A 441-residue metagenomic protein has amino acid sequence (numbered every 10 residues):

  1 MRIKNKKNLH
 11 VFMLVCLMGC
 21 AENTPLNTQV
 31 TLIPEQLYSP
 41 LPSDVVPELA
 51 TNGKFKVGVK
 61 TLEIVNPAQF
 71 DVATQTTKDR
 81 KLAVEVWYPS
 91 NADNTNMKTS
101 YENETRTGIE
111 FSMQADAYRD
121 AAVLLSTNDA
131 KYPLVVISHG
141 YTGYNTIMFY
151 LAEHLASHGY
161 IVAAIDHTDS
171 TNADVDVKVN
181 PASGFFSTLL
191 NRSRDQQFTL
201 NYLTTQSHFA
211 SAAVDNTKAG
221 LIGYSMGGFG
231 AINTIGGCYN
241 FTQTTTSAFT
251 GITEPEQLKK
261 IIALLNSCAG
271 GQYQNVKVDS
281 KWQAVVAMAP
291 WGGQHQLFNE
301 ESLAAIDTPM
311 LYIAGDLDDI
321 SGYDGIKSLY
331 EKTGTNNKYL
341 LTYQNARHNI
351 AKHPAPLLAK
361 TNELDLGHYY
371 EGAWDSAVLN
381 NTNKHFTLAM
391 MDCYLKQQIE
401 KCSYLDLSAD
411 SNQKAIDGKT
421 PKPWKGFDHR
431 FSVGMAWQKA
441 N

Functional and structural regions predicted by a protein language model:
M18-G19: C-terminal motif of bacterial Sec signal peptides marking the signal peptidase cleavage site
N27-V135: Domain-level recognition of soluble alpha/beta enzyme cores, biased toward histidine phosphatases/phosphomutases
L37, D44, N336, N345-H348 (+1 more regions): Alpha/beta-hydrolase-fold serine-hydrolase catalytic core, especially in secreted/extracellular enzymes
K98-R194, T199-L203: Cap/lid segment of the alpha/beta-hydrolase catalytic domain
S157, S183-N216, N233, T242-L258 (+2 more regions): Alpha/beta-hydrolase active-site loop
G293-Q294, L317-S321, H348-N349: Acidic catalytic loop of the alpha/beta-hydrolase fold
N299-E300, T308, S321-E331: Short alpha-helix in the alpha/beta-hydrolase fold that links the catalytic acid
I306, Y312-A314: Short beta-strand/loop motif that positions the catalytic acidic residue of the alpha/beta-hydrolase fold
